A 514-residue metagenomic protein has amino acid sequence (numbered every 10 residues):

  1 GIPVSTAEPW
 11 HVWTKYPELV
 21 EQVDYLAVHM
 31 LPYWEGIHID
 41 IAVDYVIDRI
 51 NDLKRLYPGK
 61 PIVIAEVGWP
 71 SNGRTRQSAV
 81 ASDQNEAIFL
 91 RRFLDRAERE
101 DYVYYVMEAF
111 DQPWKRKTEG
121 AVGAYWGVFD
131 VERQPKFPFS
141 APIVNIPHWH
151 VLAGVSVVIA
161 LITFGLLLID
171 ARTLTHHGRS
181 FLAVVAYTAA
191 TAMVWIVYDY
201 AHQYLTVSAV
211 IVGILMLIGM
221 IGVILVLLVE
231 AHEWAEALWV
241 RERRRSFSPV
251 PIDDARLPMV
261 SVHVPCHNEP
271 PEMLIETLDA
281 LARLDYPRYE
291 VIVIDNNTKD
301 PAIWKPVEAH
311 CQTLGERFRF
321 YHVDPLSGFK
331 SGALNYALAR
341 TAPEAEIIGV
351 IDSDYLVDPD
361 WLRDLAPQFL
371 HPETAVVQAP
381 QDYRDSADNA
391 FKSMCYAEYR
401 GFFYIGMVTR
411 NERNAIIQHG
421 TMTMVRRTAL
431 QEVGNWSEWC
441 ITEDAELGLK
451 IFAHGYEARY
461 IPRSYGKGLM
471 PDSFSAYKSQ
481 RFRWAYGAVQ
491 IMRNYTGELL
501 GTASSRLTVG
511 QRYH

Functional and structural regions predicted by a protein language model:
P3, E8-Y45, W69-P70: Aromatic- and acid-rich polysaccharide-binding/catalytic face of secreted or lumenal carbohydrate-active enzymes
T75-E86, R96-V184: Aromatic-rich peripheral "rim/lid" segments of glycoside hydrolase catalytic domains that contact and position glycan
I162-D254: N-terminal membrane-anchoring/stem segments of glycan-assembly enzymes
P258-S261, E290, Q431, E446: Cell-envelope/extracellular polymer assembly enzymes that use nucleotide-activated donors
L278-R288: Short, acidic, metal-binding catalytic loop of nucleotide-sugar glycosyltransferases
P287, D295-V307, D324-S327: A conserved acidic beta->alpha catalytic loop
A309-E346, P359-I441, F452-A453, F474-Y513: Long helical/loop segments within the catalytic core of UDP-sugar-dependent glycosyltransferases, especially the large
I351-L356, W439: The conserved acidic donor/metal-binding loop of glycosyltransferases
